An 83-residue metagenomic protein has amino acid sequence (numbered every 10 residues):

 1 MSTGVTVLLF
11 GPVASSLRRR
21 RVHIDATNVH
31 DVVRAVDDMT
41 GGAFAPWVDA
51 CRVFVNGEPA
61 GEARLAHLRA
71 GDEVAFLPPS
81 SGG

Functional and structural regions predicted by a protein language model:
M1-G82: Ubiquitin-like/PB1-type beta-grasp interaction modules and other compact soluble beta-rich domains
